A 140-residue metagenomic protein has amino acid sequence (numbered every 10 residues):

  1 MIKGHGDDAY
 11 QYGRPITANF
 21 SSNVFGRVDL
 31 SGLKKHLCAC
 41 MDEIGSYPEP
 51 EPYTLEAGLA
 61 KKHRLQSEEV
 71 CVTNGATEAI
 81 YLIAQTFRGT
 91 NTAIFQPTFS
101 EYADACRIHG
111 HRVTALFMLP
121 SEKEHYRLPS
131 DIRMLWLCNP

Functional and structural regions predicted by a protein language model:
M1-Y47, L137-N139: N-terminal "arm"/small-domain region of PLP-dependent enzymes with the aminotransferase-like
I16, E69, R112-T114: Conserved beta-strand segments of alpha/beta enzyme cores
P48, V72, I94: Conserved SAM-binding loop
Y53-N91, H109: Phosphate-binding glycine-rich loop
N74, Q96, N139: Glycine-rich, N-terminal phosphate-binding loop of Rossmann-like dinucleotide-binding domains
A84-R107, F117-L119: Conserved PLP-anchoring active-site segment centered on the Schiff-base-forming lysine
T114, L119-P140: Active-site phosphate-binding strand-loop segment of PLP-dependent enzymes
